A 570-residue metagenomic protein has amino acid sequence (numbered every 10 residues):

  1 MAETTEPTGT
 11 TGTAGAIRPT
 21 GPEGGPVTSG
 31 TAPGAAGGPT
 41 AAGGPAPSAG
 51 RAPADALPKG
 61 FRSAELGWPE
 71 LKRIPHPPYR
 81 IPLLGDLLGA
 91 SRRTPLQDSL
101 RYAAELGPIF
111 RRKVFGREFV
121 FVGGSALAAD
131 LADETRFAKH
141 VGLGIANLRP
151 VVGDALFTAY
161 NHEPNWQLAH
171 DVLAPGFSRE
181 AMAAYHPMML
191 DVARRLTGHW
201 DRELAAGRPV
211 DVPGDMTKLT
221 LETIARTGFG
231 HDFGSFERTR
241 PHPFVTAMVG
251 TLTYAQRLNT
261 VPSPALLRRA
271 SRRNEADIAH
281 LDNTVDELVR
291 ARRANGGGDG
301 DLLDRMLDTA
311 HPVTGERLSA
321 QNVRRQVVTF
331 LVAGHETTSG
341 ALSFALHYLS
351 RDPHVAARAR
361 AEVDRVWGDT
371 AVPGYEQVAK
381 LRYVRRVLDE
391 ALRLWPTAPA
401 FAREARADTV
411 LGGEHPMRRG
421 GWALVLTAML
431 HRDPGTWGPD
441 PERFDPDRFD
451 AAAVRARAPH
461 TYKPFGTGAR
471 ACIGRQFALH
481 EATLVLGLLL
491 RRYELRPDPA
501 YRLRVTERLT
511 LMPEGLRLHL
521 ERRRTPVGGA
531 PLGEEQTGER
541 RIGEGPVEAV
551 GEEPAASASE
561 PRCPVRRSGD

Functional and structural regions predicted by a protein language model:
A2-E6, G15, V27-G30, G38 (+13 more regions): N-terminal membrane-proximal hinge/A-helix region immediately C-terminal to the signal-anchor transmembrane segment
E3, G50, A54-A56, G60-K72 (+4 more regions): Cytochrome P450 heme-thiolate monooxygenase catalytic core
E3, G60-L66, L71-I74, A193-T197 (+7 more regions): Cytochrome P450 proximal C-terminal region
W68, H76-Y79, H186-L190, V245-A247 (+7 more regions): Cytochrome P450 I-helix active-site segment
D86-G107, A371-G412: Conserved cytochrome P450 K-helix E-x-x-R motif and the immediately C-terminal K′/meander segment
T337-V355, R360-E362, Q476-R491: Cytochrome P450 catalytic-core helices
V425-A453, C563: Conserved cytochrome P450 K-helix/beta-meander segment immediately N-terminal to the heme-binding cysteine loop
